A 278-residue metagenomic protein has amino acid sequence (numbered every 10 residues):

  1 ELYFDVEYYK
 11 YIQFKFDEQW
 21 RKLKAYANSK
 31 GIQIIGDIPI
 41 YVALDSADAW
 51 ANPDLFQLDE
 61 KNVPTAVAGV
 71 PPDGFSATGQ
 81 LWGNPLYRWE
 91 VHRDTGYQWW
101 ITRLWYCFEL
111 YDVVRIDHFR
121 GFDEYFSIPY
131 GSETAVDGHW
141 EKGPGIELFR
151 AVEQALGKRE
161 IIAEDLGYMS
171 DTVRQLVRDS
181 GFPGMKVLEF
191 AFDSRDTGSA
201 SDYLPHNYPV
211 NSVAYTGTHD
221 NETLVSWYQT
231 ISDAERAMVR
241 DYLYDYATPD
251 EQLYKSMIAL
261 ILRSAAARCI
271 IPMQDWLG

Functional and structural regions predicted by a protein language model:
E1-Q19, V42-I270, Q274-W276: Alpha-amylase-like alpha-glycosidases and glucanotransferases acting on alpha-linked glucans and related
F16-Y41: Conserved, well-ordered alpha-helix/loop/beta-strand core segments that scaffold catalytic motifs
